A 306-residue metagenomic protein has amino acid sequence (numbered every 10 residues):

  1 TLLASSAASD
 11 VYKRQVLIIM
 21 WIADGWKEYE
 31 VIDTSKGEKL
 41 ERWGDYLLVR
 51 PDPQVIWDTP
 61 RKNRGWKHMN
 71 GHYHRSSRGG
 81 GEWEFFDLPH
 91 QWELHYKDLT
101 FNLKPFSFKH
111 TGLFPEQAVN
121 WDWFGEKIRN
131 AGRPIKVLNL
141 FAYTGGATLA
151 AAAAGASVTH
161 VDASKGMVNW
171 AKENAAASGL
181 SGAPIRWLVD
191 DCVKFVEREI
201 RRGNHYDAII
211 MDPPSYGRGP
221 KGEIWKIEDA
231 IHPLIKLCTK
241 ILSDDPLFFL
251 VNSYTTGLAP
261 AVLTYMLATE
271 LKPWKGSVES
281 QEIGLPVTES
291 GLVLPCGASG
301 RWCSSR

Functional and structural regions predicted by a protein language model:
T1-Q15: Single conserved hydrophobic/aromatic residue that forms the stacking wall/gate of nucleotide- or nucleobase-binding
W26-R42, L48-P115, D122: Non-catalytic substrate-recognition/targeting regions of SAM-dependent transferases
P134-F141: Conserved class I S-adenosyl-L-methionine
T144-A156: Conserved SAM-binding loop of SAM-dependent methyltransferases across substrates and taxa, primarily the Class I
S157-D162: Conserved SAM-binding motif I beta-strand of class I
K165-M167, V189-V193, Y206-L237: Mobile active-site "lid"/loop adjacent to the S-adenosyl-L-methionine
G166-A208: S-adenosyl-L-methionine
P246-R306: C-terminal catalytic and target-recognition region of SAM-dependent MTase-like enzymes, primarily methyltransferases
